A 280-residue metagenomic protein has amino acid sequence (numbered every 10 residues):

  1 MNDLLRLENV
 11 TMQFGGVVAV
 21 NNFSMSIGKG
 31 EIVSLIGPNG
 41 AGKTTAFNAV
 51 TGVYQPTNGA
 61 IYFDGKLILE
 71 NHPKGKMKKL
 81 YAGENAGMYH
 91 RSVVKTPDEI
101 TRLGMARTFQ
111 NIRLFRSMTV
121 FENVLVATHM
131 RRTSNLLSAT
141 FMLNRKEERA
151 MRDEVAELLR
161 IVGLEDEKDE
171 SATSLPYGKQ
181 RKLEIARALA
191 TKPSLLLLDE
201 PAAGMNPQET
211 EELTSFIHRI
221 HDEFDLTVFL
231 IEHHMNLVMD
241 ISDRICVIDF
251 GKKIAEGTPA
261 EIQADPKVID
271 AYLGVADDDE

Functional and structural regions predicted by a protein language model:
N2-E280: Glycine-rich phosphate-binding loops of nucleotide-dependent enzymes
